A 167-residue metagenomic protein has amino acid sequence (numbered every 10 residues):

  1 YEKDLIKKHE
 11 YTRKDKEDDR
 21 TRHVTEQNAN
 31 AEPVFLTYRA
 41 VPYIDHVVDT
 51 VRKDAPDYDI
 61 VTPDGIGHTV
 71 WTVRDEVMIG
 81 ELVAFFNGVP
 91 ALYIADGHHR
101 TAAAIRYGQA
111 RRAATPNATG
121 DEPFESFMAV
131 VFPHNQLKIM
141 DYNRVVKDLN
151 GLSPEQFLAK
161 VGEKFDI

Functional and structural regions predicted by a protein language model:
Y1-I167: Surface-exposed, charge/polar-rich loops and edge strands
